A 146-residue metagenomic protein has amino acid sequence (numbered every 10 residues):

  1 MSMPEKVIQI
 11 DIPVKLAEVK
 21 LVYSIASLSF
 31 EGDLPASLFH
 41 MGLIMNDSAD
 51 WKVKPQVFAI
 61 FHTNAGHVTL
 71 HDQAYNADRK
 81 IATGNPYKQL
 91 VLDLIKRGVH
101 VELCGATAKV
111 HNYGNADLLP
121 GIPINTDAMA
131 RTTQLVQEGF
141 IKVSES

Functional and structural regions predicted by a protein language model:
M1-S146: Secreted/extracellular ectodomain signature
